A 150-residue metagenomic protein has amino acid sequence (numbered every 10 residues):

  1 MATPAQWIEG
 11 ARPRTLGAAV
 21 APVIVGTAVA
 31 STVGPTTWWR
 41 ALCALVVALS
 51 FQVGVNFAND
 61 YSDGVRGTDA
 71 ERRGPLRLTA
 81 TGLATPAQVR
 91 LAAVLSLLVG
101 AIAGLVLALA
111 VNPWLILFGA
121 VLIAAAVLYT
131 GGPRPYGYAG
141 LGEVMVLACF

Functional and structural regions predicted by a protein language model:
M1-A5, Y61-A84: Cytosolic, membrane-interface loops and tails of multi-pass inner-membrane proteins
M1-L16, Y129-R134, G140-G142: Cytosolic-side membrane-entry/anchor segment at the start of a transmembrane helix
Q6, T15, A19, T36-A44 (+2 more regions): Residue-level signature of transmembrane alpha-helical entry/exit and packing/kink sites in multi-pass membrane
G10-V29, C149: The first (N-terminal) embedded transmembrane alpha-helix
A21-S31, L97-V106: Membrane-embedded alpha-helical segments in integral membrane proteins
V23-V25, V33-N59, I116-V127: Membrane-embedded alpha-helical segments that form the functional core of polytopic membrane enzymes, especially those
S31-T36, Y61, V65, G131-A139: Membrane-interface elements of multi-pass transporters and channels
R77-F150: Intramembrane alpha-helical segments
